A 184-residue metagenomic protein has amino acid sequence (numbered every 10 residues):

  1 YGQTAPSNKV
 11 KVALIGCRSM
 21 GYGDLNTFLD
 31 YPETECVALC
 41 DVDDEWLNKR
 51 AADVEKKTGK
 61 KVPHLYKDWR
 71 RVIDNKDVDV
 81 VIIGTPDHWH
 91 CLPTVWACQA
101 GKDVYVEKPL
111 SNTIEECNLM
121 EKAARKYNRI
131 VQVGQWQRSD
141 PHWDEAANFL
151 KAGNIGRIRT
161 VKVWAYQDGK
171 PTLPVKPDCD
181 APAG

Functional and structural regions predicted by a protein language model:
Y1-V106, E115-I130: N-terminal glycine-/serine-/threonine-rich beta1-alpha1-beta2 phosphate-ribose binding loop of Rossmann-like
G16, M20, D24, Y127-V133 (+1 more regions): Predominantly a Rossmann-like dinucleotide-binding segment in NAD(P)-dependent oxidoreductases
V78, D87, L110, W164-Q167: Flexible, active-site-proximal loop/turn residues at the rims of small-molecule/cofactor binding pockets and catalytic
E107-P109, Q135: Short beta->alpha connector loops at strand-helix junctions that form conserved, small/polar/Pro-enriched
T113-E115, P141: Conserved PLP phosphate-binding loop immediately N-terminal to the Schiff-base lysine helix in PLP-dependent enzymes
